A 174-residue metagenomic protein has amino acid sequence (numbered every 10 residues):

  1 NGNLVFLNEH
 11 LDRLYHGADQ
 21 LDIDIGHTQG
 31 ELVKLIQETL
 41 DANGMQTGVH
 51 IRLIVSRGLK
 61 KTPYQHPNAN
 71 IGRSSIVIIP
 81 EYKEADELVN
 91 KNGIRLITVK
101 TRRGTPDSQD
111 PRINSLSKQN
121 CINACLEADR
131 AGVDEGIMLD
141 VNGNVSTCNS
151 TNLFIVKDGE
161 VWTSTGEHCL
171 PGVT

Functional and structural regions predicted by a protein language model:
N1-I137, V141-N142, L170: Conserved alpha/beta cores of soluble small-molecule-handling proteins
I137, N144-G166, P171: Glycine- and Gly-Pro-enriched alpha-helical subdomains that act as flexible, kink-prone "lid/hinge" or packing modules
